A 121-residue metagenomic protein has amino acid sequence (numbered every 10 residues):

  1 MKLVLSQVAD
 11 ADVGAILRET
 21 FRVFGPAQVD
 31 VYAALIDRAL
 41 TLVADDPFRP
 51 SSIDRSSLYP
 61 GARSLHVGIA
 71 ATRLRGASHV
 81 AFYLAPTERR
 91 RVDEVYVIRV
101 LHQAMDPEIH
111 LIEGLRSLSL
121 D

Functional and structural regions predicted by a protein language model:
M1-I69, L120-D121: Basic, Lys/Arg-enriched alpha-helical interface segments
A70-D121: Enriched for short, Lys/Arg-rich terminal
